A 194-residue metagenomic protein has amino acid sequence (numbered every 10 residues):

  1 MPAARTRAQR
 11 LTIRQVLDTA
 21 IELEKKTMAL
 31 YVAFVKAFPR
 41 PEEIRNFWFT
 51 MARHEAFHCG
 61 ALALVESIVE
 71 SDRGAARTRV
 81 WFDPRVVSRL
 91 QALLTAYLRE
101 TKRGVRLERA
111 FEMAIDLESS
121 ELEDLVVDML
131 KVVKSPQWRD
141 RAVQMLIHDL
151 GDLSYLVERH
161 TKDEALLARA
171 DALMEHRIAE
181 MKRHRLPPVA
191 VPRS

Functional and structural regions predicted by a protein language model:
P2-S194: Non-heme di-metal
